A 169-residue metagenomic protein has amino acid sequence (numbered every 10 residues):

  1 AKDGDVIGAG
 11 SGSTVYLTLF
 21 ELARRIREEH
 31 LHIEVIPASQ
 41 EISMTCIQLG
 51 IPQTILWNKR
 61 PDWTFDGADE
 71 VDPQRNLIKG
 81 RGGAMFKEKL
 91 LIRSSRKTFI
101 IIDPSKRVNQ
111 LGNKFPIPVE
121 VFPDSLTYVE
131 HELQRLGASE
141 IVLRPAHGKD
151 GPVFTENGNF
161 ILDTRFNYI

Functional and structural regions predicted by a protein language model:
A1-A68: N-terminal active-site beta-alpha-beta segment that forms phosphate/nucleotide-binding and substrate-recognition loops
E41-I169: Conserved phosphate- and dinucleotide-binding cores of soluble alpha/beta proteins, encompassing both enzyme active
